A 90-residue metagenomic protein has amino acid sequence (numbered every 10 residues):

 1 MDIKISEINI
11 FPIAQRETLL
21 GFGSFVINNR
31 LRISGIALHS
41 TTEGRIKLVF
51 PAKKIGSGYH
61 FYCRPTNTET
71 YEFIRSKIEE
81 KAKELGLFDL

Functional and structural regions predicted by a protein language model:
M1-L90: Single-stranded nucleic acid-binding surfaces, predominantly the OB-fold ssDNA-binding core
